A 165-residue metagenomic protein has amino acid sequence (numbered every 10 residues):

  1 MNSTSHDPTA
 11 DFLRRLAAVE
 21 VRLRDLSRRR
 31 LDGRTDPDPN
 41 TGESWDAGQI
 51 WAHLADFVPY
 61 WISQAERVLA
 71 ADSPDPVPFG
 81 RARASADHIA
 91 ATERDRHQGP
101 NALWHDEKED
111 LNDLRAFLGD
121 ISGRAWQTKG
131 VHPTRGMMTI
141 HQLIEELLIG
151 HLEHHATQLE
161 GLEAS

Functional and structural regions predicted by a protein language model:
M1-F12, Y60-E107, S165: Short, helix-capping/interhelical loops that line the mouth of catalytic, cofactor-, or ligand-binding pockets
T4-R34, D56-S63, R67, E146 (+1 more regions): Alpha-helical bundle segments that constitute or directly flank the non-heme di-iron/ferroxidase center
P8, R15, G42, D46 (+3 more regions): Alpha-helix N-cap/loop-to-helix boundary motif
A10-A17, W51, A55, N101-K108 (+2 more regions): Short amphipathic alpha-helical segments with heptad-repeat character
R28-R34, L118-Q127, A164-S165: Surface-exposed helix-capping loop/turn segments at secondary-structure junctions
R30-S44, W104-K108: An N-terminal domain-start capping segment
D36-A86, W126-S165: Short, contiguous alpha-helical
H105-K108, N112-G119, E153, T157-E160: A broadly conserved amphipathic alpha-helix scaffold signal in soluble, globular proteins
